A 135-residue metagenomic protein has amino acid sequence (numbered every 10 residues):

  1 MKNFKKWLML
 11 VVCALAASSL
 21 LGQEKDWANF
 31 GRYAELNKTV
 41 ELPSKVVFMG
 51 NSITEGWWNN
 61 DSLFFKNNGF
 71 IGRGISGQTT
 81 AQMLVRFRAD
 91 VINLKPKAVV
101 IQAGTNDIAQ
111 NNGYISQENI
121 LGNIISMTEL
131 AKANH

Functional and structural regions predicted by a protein language model:
M1-E24: Bacterial Sec-dependent N-terminal signal peptides
K2-N3, L63-N68, V85-H135: Alpha-helical cap/lid subdomain in secreted, periplasmic, or secretory-pathway luminal O-acyl-processing enzymes
V11-V12, K38, I108: A periodicity- and composition-biased signal for non-globular, repetitive helical segments
L21-A98: Serine-esterase "nucleophile elbow" of acetyl-processing enzymes
